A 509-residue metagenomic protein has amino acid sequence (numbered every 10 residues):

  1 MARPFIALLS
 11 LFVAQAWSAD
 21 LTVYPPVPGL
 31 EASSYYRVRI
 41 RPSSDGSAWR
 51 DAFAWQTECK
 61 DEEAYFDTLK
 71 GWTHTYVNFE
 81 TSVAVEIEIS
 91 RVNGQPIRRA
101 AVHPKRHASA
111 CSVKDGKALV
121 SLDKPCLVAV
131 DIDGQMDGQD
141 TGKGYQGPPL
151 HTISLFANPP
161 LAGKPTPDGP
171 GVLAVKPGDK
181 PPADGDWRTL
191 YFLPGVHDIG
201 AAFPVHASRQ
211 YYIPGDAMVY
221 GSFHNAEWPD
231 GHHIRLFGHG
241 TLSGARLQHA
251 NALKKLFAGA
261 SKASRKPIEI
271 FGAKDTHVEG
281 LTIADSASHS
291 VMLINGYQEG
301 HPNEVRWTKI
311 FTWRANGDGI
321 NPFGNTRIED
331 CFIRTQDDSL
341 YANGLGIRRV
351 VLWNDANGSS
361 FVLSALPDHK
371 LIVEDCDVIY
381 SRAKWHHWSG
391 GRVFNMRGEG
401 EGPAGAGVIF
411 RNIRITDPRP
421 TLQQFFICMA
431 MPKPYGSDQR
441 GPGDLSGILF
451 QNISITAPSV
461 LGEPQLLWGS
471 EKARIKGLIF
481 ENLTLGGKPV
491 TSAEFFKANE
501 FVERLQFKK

Functional and structural regions predicted by a protein language model:
M1-L8: Sec-dependent signal peptide recognition, specifically the positively charged N-region followed immediately by
L9-S18: Hydrophobic h-region of N-terminal signal peptides that target proteins for export in Gram-negative bacteria
A19-K509: Extracellular/periplasmic carbohydrate-active domains that bind, remodel, or depolymerize complex polysaccharides
